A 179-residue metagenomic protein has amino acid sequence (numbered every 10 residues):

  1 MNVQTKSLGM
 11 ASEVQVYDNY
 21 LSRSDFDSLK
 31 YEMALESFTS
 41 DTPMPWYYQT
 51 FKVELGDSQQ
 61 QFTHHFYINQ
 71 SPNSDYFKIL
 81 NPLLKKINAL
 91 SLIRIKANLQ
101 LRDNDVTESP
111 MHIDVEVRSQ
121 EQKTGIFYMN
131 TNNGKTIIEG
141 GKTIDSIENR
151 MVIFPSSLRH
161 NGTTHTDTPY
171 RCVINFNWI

Functional and structural regions predicted by a protein language model:
M1-L90: Non-heme Fe(II)/2-oxoglutarate
K85-T107: A short glycine-rich, His/Asp/Glu-containing loop-to-beta-strand
L99-L101, M129, W178: Short beta-strand segments enriched in hydrophobic/aromatic residues within well-folded beta-rich domains
V106-M111, Q120-I147: A short beta-strand-loop-beta hairpin characteristic of the jelly-roll/cupin
P110-H112, R159-D167: Short beta-strand His + acidic residue motifs that chelate non-heme Fe in jelly-roll/DSBH and cupin folds
G125-F127, T168-I179: A short hydrophobic beta-strand segment most commonly corresponding to one strand of the jelly-roll/cupin
I144-H160: Conserved metal-binding segment of the jelly-roll/cupin
